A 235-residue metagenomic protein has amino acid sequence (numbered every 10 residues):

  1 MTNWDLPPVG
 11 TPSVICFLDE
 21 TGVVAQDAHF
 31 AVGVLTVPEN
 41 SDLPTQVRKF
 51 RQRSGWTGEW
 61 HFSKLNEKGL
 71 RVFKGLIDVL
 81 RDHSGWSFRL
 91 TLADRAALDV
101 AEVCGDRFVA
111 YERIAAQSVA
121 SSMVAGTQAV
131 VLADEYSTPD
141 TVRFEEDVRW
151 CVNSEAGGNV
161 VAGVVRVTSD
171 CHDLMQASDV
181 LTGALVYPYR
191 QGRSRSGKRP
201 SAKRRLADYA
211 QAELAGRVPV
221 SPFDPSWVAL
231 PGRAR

Functional and structural regions predicted by a protein language model:
M1-R235: Phosphate-ester processing/binding pockets and catalytic centers
